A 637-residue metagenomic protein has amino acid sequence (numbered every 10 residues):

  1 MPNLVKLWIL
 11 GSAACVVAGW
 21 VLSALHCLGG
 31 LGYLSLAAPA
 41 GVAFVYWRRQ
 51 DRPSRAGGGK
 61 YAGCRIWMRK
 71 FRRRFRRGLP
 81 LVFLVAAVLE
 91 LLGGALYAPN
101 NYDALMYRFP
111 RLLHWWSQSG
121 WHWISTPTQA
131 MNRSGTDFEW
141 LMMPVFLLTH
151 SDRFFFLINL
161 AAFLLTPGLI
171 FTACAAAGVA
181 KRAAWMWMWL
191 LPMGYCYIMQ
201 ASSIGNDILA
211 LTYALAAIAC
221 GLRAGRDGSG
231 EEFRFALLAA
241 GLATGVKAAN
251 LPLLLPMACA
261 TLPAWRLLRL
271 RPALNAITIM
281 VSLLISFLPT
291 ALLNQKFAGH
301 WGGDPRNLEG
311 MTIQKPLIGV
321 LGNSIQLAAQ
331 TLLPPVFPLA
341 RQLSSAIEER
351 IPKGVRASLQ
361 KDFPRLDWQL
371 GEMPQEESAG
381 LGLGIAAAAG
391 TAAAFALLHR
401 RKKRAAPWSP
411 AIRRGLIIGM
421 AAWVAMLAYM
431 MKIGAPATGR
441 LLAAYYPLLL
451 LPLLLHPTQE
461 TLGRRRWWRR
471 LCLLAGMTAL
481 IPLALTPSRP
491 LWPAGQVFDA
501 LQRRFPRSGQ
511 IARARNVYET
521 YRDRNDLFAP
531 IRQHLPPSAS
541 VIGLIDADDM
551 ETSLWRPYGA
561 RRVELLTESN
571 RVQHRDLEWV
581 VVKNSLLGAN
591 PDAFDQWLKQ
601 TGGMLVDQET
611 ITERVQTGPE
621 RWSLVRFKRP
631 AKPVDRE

Functional and structural regions predicted by a protein language model:
M1-M68, P374-A388, K432: Membrane-embedded, hydrophobic transmembrane alpha-helices
S12, L84-A87, W185-P192, L238-A240 (+2 more regions): Transmembrane alpha-helix segments characteristic of polytopic inner-membrane glycan-assembly/cell-envelope
G41-R49, F154-G178, A216: Transmembrane-helix motifs of polytopic, lipid-linked glycan transferases
R76-F83, E231-A240, L254-T261, N275-I285 (+2 more regions): Signature aromatic-anchored transmembrane alpha helix within multi-pass, membrane-resident enzymes that catalyze glycan
Y97, P263, N275-M373, I481-R489: Membrane-lumen/periplasm interface segments of specific transmembrane helices in polyprenyl phosphate-linked
P99-D103, R108, A479-P530, A547-M550: Membrane-proximal, lumen/periplasm-facing interface regions of secretory-pathway glyco- and lipid-modifying enzymes
S151-A161, M199-Q200, L339-I418: Membrane-interface anchor segments at the N-terminal boundary of transmembrane helices in multi-pass membrane enzymes
R153-F154, I170-Y195, T212: Transmembrane-helix signature of polytopic, membrane-embedded enzymes that assemble or transfer cell-envelope glycans
